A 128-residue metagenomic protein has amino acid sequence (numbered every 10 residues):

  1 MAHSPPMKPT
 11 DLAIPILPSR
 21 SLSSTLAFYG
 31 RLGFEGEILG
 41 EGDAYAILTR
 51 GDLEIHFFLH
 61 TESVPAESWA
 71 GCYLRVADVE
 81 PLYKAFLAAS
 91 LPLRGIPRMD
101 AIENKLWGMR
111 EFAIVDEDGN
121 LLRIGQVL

Functional and structural regions predicted by a protein language model:
M1-S24, C72, Q126-V127: N-terminal beta-strand motif that seeds the catalytic metal site of vicinal oxygen chelate
M7-D11, V64-W69, L106: Short glycine-enriched loop/turn motifs at secondary-structure junctions
L12, G51, E117-D118: Residue-level recognition of short loop/turn positions
T25-Y29, D116-G119: Conserved active-site tyrosine of GNAT-family acetyltransferases
G30-E37, S90-P92: Conserved acetyl-CoA-binding loop of GNAT-fold acetyltransferases
G36-A70, L121-Q126: Conserved short beta-strand elements that form part of the metal-binding/catalytic scaffold of enzyme active sites
C72-L121: Vicinal oxygen chelate
